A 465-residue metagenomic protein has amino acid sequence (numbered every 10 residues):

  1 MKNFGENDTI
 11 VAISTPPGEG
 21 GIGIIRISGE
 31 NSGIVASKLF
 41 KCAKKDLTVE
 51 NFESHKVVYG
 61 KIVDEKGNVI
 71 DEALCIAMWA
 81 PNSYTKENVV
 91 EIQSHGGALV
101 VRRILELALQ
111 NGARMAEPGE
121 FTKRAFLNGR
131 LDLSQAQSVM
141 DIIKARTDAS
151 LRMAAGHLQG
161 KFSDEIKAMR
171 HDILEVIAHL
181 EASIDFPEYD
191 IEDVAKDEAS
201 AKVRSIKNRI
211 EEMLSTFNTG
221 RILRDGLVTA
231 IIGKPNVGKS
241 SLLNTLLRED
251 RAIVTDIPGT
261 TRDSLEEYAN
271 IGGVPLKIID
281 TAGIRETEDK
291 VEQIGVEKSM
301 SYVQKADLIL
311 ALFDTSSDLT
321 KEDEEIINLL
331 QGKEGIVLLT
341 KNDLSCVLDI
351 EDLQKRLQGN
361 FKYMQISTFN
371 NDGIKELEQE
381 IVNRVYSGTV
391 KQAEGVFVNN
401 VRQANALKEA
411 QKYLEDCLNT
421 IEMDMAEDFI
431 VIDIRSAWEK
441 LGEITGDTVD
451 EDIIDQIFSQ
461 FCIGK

Functional and structural regions predicted by a protein language model:
M1-R152, G156, G160, I336: A glycine-rich (often HGG/GG-containing) alpha/beta subdomain
K2-I13, P17, L151-N270, T287 (+1 more regions): C-terminal-of-GTPase-core extension/linker across diverse P-loop GTPases
N68, I271-L276: Beta-strand-turn-beta hairpins that frame and shape the catalytic cleft of phosphate-ester-processing enzymes
L247, A282-G283, D307, D314 (+1 more regions): Short glycine-/small-residue-rich Rossmann-like dinucleotide-binding loops
V274-K277, A282-E286, V291-I294: Noncatalytic alpha-helical scaffolds and linker/capping helices
V274-L276, D307-L308, E334-I336: Loop/turn-to-beta-strand initiation segments
E292-S316: Inter-motif core of Ras-like GTPase G domains
